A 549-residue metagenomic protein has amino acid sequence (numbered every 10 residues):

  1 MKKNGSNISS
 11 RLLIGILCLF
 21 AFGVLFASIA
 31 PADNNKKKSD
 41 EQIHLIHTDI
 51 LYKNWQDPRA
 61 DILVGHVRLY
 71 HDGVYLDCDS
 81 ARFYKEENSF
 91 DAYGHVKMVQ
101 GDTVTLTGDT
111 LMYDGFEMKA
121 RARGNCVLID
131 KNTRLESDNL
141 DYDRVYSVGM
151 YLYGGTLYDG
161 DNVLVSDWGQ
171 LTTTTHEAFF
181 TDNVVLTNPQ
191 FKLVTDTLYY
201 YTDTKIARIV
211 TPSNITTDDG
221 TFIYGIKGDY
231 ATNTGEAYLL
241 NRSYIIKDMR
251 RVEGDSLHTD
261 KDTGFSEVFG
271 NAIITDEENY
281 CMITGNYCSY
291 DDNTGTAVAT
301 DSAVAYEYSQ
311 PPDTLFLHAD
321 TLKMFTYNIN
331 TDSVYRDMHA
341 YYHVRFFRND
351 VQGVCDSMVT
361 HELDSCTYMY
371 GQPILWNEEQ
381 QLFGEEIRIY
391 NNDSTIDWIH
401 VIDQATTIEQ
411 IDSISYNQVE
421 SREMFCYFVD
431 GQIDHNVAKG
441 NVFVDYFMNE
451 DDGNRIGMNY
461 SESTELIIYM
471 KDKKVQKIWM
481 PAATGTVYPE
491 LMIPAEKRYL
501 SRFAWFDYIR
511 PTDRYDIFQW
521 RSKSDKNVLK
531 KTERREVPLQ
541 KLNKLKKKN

Functional and structural regions predicted by a protein language model:
M1-K38, N549: Bacterial Sec-dependent N-terminal signal peptides
S28-N549: N-terminal amphipathic/hydrophobic interface segments
